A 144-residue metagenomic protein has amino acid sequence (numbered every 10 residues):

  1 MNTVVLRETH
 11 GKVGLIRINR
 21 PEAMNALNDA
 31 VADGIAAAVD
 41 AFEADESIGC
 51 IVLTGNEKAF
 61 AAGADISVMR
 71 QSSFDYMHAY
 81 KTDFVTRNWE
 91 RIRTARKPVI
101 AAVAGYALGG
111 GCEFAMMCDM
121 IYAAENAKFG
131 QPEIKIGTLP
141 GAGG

Functional and structural regions predicted by a protein language model:
M1-N56, S72, E90: Conserved CoA-thioester-binding segment of acyl-CoA-metabolizing enzymes
I16, L53, D65, F114-M116: Hydrophobic/aromatic residues within transmembrane alpha-helices of multi-pass small-molecule transporters
I16, R20, P98-V99, F129: Buried hydrophobic positions in well-ordered alpha/beta secondary-structure cores of metabolic enzymes
V31-I35, F84, F114: Hydrophobic alpha-helical membrane-association signature
G55-R91, A107, K135-G137: Glycine- (often His-adjacent) and acidic-residue-rich active-site loop that binds/positions the CoA thioester
N88-A95, A102, L108-G144: CoA-thioester-processing core
